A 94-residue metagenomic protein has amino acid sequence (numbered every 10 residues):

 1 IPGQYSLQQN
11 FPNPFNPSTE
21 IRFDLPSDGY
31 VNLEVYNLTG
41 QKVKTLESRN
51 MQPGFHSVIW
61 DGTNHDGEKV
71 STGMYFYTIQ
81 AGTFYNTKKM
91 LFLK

Functional and structural regions predicted by a protein language model:
I1-N37, T45-S48, S57-W60, A81: Glycine-centered coil/turn sites that cap beta-strands in beta-rich domains
P14-N16, P53, V70: Short coil/turn motifs at beta-sheet boundaries
D28-Y30, P53-F55, T72-M74: Extracellular Ig-like/FN3 beta-sandwich strand-entry sites
V43-K44, V70: Generic structural signal for well-ordered beta-strand positions
S48-M51, H65: Short, flexible helix-adjacent loops and helix caps
V58-V70: Signal that preferentially marks extracellular ectodomain short beta-strand elements of beta-sandwich modules
E68-K94: C-terminal tail/sorting-segment detector
